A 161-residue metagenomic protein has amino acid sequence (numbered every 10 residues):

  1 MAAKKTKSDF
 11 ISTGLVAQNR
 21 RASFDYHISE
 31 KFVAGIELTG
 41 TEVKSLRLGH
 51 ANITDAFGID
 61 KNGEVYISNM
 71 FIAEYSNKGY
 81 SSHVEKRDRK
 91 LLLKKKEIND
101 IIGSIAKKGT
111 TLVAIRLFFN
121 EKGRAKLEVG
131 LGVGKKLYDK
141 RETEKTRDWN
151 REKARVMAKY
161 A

Functional and structural regions predicted by a protein language model:
M1-A34, T39, K145-A161: Intrinsically disordered, Lys/Arg-rich N-terminal extensions and targeting peptides of nucleic-acid-associated proteins
T13-T110: Ribosome large-subunit tunnel/peptidyl-transferase-proximal elements
R47, I102, A106, G132 (+1 more regions): Signal for well-folded cores of large energy- and translation-related assemblies
Y66-M70, R124-V129, R151, R155-M157: Short amphipathic alpha-helical patches
K86, L93-K96, K135-A161: C-terminal end-helix/capping segment
L93-G130, G134-K136: Beta-rich strand-turn-strand
